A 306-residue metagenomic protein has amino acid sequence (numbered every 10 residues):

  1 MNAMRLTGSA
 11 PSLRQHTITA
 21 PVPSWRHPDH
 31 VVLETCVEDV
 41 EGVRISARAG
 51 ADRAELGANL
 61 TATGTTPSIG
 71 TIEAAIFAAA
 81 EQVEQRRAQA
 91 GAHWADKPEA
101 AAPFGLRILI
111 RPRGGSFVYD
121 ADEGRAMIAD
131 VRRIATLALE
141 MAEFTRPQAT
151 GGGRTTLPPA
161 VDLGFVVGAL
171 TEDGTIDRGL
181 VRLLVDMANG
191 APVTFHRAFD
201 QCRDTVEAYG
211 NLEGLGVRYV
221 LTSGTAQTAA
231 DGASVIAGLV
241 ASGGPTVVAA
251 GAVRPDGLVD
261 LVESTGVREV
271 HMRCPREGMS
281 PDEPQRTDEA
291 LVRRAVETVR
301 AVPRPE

Functional and structural regions predicted by a protein language model:
N2-C36, G91-E99: N-terminal amphipathic alpha-helix/helix-capping segment at the start of soluble metabolic enzymes
G8-S9, L13, R111-G115, E143-F144 (+3 more regions): C-terminal alpha-helical cap/extension of soluble enzyme domains
W25, E73-A90, D96-A100, A135 (+5 more regions): Surface-exposed amphipathic alpha-helices with a cationic face
V31-V37, A54-L56, F104-I110, F165-V167 (+4 more regions): Hydrophobic faces of well-ordered beta-strands that scaffold small-molecule active sites in alpha/beta enzyme cores
E38-R48, G115-T136, R203-L215, L239-G243 (+2 more regions): Catalytic cores of alpha/beta
V40-E41, L60-Q82, D122, T171-A188 (+4 more regions): Active-site-adjacent beta->alpha loops and helix N-cap segments on the catalytic face of soluble alpha/beta enzymes
A51, A138-L139, P159-D162, G190 (+3 more regions): A structural motif
S68-R86, A90, W94-G179: Glycine/small-residue-rich loop that forms an oxyanion/phosphate-binding "nest" at active or ligand-binding sites
